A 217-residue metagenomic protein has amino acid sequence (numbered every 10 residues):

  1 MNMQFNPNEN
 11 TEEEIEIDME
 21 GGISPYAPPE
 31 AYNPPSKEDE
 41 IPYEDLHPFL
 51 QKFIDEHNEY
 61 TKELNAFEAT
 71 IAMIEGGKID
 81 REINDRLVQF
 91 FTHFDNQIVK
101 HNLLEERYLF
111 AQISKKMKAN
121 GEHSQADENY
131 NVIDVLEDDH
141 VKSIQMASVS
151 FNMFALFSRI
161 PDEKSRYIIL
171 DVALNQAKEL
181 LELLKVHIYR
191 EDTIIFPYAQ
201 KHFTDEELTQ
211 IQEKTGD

Functional and structural regions predicted by a protein language model:
M1-D217: Small-residue-biased structural context
